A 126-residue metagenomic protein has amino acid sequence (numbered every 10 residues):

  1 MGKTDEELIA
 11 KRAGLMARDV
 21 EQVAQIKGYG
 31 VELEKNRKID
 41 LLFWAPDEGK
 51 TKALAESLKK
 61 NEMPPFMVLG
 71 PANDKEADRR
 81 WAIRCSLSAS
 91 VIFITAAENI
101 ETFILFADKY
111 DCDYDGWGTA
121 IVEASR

Functional and structural regions predicted by a protein language model:
M1-R126: Long, contiguous binding/interaction regions
